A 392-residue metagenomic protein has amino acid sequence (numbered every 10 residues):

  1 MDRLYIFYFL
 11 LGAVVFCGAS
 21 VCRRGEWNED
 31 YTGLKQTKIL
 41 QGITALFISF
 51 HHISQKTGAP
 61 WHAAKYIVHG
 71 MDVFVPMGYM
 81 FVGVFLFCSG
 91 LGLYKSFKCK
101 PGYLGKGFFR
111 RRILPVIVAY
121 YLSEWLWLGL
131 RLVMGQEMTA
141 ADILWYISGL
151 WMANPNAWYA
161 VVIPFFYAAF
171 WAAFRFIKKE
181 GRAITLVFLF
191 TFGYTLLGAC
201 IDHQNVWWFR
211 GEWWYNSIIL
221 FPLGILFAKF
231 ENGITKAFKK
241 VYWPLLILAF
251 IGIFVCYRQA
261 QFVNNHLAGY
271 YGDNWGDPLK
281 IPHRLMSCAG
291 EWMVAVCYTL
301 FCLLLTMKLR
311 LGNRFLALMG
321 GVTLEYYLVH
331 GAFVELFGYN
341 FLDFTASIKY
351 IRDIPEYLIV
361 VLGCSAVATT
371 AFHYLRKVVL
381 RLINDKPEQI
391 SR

Functional and structural regions predicted by a protein language model:
M1-L196, V322, D343-R392: Membrane-cytosol interface segments of multi-pass membrane proteins, especially ER/Golgi lipid-handling enzymes
D2-A13, D72, G129, E137 (+1 more regions): Alpha-helical transmembrane segments of multi-pass integral membrane proteins
Y5, I147-N154, A173-M286, G338-Y339 (+2 more regions): Aromatic-enriched alpha-helical transmembrane segments of multi-pass intramembrane proteins
G83-V84, Y120, S217-I218, W292-V296: Signal for well-folded cores of large energy- and translation-related assemblies
S89, L223, M319: Short glycine-rich loop/turn motifs that provide flexible caps or phosphate-binding loops at active sites
L93-K106, W214, K236-A237, C288-K308: Cytoplasmic juxtamembrane interface segments
F166-A172, P222-T235, V296-L311: Alpha-helical transmembrane segments in multipass membrane proteins, preferentially the mid-helix core
